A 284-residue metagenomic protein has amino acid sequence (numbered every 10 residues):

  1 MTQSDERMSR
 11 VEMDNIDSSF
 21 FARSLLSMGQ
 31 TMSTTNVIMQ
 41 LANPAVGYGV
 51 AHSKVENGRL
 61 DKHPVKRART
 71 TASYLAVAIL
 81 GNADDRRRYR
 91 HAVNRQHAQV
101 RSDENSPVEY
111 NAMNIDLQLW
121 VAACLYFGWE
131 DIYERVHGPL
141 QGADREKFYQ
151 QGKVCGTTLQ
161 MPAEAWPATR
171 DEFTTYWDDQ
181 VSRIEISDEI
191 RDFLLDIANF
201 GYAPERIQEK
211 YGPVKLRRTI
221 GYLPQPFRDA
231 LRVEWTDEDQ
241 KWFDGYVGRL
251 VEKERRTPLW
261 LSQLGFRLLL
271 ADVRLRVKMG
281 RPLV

Functional and structural regions predicted by a protein language model:
M1-V284: Mature, function-bearing regions of proteins
